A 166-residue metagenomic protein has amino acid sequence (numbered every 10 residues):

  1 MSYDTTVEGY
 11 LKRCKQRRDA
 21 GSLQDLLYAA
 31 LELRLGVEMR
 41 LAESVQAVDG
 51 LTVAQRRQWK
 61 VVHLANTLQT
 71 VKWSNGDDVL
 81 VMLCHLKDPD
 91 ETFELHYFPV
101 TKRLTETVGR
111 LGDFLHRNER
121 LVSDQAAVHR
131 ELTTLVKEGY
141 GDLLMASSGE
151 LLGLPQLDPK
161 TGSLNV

Functional and structural regions predicted by a protein language model:
D4-G9, R56-V166: Long, charged low-complexity segments
L11-A30: A long, hydrophobic alpha-helical segment
G21-S22, S44, N118-E119: Short coil/turn linking the two alpha-helices of tandem helical-hairpin repeats
D25-V48: Short, hydrophobic, well-ordered secondary-structure elements
V45-W59: Short acidic alpha-helical/loop segments enriched in Asp/Glu that coordinate divalent cations
